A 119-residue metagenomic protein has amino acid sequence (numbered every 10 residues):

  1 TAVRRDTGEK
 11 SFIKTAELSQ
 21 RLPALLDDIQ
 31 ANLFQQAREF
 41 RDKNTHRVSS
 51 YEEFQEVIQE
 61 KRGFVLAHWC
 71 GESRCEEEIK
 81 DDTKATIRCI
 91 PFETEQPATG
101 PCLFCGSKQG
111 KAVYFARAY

Functional and structural regions predicted by a protein language model:
T1-Y119: NTP/phosphate- and nucleic-acid-binding module
